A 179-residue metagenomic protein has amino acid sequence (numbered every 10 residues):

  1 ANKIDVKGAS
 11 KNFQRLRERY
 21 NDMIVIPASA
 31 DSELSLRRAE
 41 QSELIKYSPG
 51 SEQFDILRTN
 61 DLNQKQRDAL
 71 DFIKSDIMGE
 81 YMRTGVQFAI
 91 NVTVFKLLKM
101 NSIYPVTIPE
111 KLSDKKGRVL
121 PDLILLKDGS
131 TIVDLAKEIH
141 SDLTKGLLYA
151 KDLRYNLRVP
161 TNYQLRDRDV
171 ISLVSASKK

Functional and structural regions predicted by a protein language model:
A1-V170, A176-K178: C-terminal-of-GTPase-core extension/linker across diverse P-loop GTPases
